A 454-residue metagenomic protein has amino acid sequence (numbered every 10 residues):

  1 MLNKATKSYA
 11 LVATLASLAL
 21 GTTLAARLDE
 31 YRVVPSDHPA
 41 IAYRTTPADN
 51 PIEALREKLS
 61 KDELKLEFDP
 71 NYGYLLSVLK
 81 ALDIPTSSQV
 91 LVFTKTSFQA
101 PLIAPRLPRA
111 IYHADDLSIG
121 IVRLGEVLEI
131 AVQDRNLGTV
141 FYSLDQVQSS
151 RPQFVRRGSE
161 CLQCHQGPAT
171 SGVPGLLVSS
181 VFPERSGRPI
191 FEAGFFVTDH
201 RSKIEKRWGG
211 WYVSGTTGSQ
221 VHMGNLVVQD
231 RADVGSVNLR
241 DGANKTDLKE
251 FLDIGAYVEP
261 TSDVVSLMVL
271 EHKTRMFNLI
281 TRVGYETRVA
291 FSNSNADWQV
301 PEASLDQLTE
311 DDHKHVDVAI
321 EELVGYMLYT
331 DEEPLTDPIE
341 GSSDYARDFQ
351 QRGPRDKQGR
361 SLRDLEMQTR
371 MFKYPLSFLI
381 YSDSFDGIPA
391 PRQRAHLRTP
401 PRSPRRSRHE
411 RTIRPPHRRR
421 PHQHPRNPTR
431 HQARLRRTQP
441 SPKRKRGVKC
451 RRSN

Functional and structural regions predicted by a protein language model:
M1-T6: N-terminal secretory signal peptides that target proteins for export/translocation
A10-G21: Bacterial N-terminal signal peptides
L20-E30: Bacterial Sec-dependent signal peptides at the C-terminal "C-region" and cleavage site
A26, A114, G120-A303, E321-G325 (+1 more regions): Sequence context surrounding c-type heme c attachment/ligation sites in exported
L28-G125: N-terminal alpha-helical interaction blocks
V324-A395, R414: Substrate-recognition/cap regions that form aromatic- and gly/pro-loop-enriched pockets for small-molecule ligands
